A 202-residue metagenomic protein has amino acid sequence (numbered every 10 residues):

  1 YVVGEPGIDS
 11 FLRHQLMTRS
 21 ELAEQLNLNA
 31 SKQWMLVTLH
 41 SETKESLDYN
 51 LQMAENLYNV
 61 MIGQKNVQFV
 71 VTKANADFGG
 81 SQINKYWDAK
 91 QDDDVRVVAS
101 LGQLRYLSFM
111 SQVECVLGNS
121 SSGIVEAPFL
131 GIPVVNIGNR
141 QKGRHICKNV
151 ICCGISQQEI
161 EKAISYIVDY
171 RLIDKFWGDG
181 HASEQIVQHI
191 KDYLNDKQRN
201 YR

Functional and structural regions predicted by a protein language model:
Y1-N50: A nucleotide-sugar donor-handling region in carbohydrate enzymes
Y1-V3, V98-A99, I151-S156: Short acidic-hydrophobic, aromatic-tinged amphipathic segments that line or gate anion-handling sites
Q52-N66: Short hydrophobic signal-anchor/transmembrane segments that target glycosyltransferases and glycosylation machinery
K65-S100: Catalytic donor nucleotide-activated moiety binding site of glycosyltransferases and closely related
G102-I146: A donor-sugar binding/catalytic signature common to diverse glycosyltransferases and related nucleotide-sugar
P128-L172: Nucleotide-sugar donor-binding patch of glycosyltransferase catalytic domains
Y166-R202: C-terminal amphipathic helix plus adjacent low-complexity, charged tail appended to glycosyltransferase catalytic
